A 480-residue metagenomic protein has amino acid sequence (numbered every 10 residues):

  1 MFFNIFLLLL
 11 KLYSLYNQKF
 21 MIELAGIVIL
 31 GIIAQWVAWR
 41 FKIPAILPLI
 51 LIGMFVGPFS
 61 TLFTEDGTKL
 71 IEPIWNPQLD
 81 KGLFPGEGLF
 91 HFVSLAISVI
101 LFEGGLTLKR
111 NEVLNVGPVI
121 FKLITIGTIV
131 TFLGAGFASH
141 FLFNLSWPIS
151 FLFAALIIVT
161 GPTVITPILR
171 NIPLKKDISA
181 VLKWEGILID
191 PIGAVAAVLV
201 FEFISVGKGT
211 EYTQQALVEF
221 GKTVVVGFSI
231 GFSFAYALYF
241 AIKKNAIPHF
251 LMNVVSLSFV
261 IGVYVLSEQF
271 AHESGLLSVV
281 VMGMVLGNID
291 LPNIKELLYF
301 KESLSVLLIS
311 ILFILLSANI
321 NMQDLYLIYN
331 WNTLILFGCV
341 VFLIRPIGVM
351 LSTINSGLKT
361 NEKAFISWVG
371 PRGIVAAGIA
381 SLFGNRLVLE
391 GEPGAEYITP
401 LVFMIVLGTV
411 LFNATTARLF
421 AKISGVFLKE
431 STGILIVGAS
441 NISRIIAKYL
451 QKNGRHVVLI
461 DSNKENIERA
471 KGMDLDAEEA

Functional and structural regions predicted by a protein language model:
F2-G433, H456, D461: Transmembrane helical cores of multi-pass secondary ion antiporters/exchangers
V426-A480: Structured cytosolic domains appended to multi-pass membrane proteins
